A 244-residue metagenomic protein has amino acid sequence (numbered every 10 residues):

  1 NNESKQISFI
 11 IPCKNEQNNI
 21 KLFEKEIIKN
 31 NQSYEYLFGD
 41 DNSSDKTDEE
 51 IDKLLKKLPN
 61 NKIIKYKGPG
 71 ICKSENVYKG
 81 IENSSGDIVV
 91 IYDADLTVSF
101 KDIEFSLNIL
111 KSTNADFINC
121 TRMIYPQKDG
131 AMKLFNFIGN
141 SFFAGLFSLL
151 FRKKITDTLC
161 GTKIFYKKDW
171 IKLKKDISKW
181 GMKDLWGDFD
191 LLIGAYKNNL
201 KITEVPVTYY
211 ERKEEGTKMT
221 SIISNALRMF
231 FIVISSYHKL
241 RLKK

Functional and structural regions predicted by a protein language model:
N1-I7, N18, L22, N108-K111 (+1 more regions): Hydrophobic helical membrane-anchoring modules
I11, E24, Y34-S43, Y66: Short beta-strand/loop segment that forms part of the nucleotide-sugar
N18-L22, D45-L54: Acidic helix N-cap motif at the loop->helix transition within catalytic regions of sugar-transfer enzymes
F23, T47, K101-I103, L191: Acidic donor-diphosphate engagement hotspot in glycosyltransferases and nucleotidyltransferases that stabilizes
Y34-F38, D48-N83: Conserved donor nucleotide-binding strand/loop of the catalytic core
D40-E49, L96: A conserved acidic beta->alpha catalytic loop
K67-N83, I88, F100-G181, R212-T220 (+1 more regions): Acceptor/aglycone-binding surface of glycosyltransferases and processive sugar-polymer synthases
